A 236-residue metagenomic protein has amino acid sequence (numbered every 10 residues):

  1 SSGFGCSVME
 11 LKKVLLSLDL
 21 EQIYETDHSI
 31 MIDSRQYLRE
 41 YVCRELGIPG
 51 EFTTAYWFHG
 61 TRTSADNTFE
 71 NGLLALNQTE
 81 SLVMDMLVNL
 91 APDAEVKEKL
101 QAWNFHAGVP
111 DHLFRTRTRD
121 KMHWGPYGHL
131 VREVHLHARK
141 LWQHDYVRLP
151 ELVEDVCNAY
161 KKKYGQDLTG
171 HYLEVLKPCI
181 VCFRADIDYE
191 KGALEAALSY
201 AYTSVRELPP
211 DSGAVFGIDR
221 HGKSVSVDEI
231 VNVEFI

Functional and structural regions predicted by a protein language model:
S1-I32, E40, R44-T54, R62-L74 (+3 more regions): Conserved NAD+-utilizing ADP-ribose enzyme module
N77-R139: Low-complexity, serine/threonine/proline-enriched polar segments
